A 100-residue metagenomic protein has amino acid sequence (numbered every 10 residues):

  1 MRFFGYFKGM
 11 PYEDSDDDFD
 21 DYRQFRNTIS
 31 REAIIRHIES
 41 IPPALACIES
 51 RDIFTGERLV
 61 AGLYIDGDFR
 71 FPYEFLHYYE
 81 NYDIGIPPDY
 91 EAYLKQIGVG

Functional and structural regions predicted by a protein language model:
M1-G100: Alpha-helical interaction/linker modules in multidomain eukaryotic proteins
